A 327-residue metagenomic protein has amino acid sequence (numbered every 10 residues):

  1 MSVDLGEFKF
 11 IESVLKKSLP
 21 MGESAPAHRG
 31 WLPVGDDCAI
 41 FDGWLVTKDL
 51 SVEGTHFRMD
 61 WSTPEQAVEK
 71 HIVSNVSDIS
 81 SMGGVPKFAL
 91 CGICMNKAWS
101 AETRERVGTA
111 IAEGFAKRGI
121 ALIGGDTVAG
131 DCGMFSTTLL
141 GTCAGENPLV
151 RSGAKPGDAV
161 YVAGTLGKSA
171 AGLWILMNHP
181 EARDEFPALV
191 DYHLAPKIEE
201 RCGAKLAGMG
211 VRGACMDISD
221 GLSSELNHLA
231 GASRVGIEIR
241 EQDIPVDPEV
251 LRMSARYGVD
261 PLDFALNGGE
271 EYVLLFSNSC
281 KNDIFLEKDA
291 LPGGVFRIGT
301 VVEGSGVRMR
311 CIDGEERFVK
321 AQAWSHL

Functional and structural regions predicted by a protein language model:
M1-P20, S62, A98-A121, A129-F135 (+3 more regions): Glycine-/charge-enriched secondary-structure boundary and capping motifs
M1-S62, M82, K87, C91 (+2 more regions): Extreme N-terminal cap/leader segments of soluble proteins
H28-L32, A195, D263-N267: Short Gly/Pro-enriched turn/cap motifs at secondary-structure boundaries
I40, N75, G83, L122 (+4 more regions): Residue-level signal for inorganic ion chemistry
W44, S51, V85-M177, T300: Glycine-rich anion-binding loops of enzyme active sites
F57-E69, H193: Active-site mouth loops of central-metabolism enzymes
A67-I79, A110-G114: Short, well-ordered amphipathic alpha-helical segments that serve as non-catalytic structural scaffolds within diverse
H179-K197: A short, charged helix-loop
